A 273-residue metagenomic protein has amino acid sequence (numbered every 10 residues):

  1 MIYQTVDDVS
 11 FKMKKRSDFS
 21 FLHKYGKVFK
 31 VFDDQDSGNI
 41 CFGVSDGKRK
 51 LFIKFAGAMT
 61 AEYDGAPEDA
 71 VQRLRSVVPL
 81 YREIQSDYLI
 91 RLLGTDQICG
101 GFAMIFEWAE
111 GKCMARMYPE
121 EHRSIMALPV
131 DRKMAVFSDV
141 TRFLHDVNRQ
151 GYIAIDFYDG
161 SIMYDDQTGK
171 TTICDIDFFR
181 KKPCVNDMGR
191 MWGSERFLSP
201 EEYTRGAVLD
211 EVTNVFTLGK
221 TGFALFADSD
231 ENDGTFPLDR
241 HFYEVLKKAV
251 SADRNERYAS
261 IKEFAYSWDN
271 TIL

Functional and structural regions predicted by a protein language model:
M1-F29: Juxta-kinase regulatory segment immediately upstream of eukaryotic protein kinase catalytic domains
K30-V31, S37-P79: ATP-binding glycine-rich loop module of kinase domains
R91-F102: Short beta-strand micro-motifs within the conserved protein kinase catalytic domain, predominantly in the N-lobe
V136-F137: Activation segment signature within eukaryotic-like protein kinase domains
L144-D165: Catalytic-loop of the protein kinase fold
S161-I176: Conserved protein kinase catalytic/activation segment
D187-E202: Conserved activation segment of eukaryotic-like protein kinases, specifically the C-terminal portion of the activation
P237-A252: Conserved C-terminal C-lobe helix
